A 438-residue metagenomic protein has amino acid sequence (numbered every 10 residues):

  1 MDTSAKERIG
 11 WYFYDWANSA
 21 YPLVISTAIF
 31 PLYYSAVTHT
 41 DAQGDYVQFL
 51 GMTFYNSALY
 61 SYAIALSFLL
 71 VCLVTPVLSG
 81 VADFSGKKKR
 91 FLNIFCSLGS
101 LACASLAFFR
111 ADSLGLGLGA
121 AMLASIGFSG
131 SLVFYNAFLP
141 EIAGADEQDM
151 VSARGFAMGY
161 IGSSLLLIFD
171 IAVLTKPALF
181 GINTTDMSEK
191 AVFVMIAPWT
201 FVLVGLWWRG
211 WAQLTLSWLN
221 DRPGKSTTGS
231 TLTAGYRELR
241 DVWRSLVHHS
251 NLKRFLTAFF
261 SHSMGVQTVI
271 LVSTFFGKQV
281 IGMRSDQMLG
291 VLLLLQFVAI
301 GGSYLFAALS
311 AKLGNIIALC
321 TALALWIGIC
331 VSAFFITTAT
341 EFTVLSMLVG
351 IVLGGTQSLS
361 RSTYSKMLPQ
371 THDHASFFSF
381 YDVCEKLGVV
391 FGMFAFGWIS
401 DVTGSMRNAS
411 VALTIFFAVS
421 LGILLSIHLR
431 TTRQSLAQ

Functional and structural regions predicted by a protein language model:
M1-I9, N220-T257: Juxtamembrane intracellular "pre-TM" segments in multi-pass secondary transporters
R8, W207-W218, T356, V411-Q438: Multi-pass alpha-helical transporter architecture, strongest for 12-TM Major Facilitator/SLC carriers used
L23-S57, L271-M288: Short amphipathic helix-loop junctions that connect adjacent transmembrane helices in Major Facilitator Superfamily/SLC
T53, L174-G205, W398-F417: A membrane-interface helix-boundary motif in multi-pass transporters
L73-K87, G301-N315, D401: Helix-to-loop junctions at the C-terminal end of transmembrane segments in multipass secondary transporters
R90-S105, I317-S332: Structural signature of the two symmetry-related core transmembrane helices
A107-A120, F334-S346: Helix-loop junctions at membrane interfaces in 12-TM secondary transporters
S152-L174, D382-G392: Glycine-rich segments within core transmembrane alpha-helices of 12-TM secondary carriers
